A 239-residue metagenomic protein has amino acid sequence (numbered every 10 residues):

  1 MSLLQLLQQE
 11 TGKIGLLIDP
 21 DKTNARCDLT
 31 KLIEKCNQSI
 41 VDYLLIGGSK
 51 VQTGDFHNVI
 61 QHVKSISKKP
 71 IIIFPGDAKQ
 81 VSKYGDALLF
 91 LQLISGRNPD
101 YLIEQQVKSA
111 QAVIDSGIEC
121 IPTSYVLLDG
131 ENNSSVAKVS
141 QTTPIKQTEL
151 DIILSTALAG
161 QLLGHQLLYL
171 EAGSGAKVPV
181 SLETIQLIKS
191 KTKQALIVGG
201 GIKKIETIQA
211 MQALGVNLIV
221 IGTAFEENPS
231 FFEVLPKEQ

Functional and structural regions predicted by a protein language model:
M1-T23, S109-P122, D129: N-terminal amphipathic alpha-helix/helix-capping segment at the start of soluble metabolic enzymes
L7-Q8, N37, H57-K68, Q161 (+2 more regions): Surface-exposed amphipathic alpha-helices with a cationic face
G12-L29, F74-D77, L127-I153, V198 (+1 more regions): Active-site mouth loops of central-metabolism enzymes
I14-D19, L44-I46, I71-I73, L88-F90 (+4 more regions): Hydrophobic faces of well-ordered beta-strands that scaffold small-molecule active sites in alpha/beta enzyme cores
I46-V51, A87, L91-L102, A172-G175 (+2 more regions): Glycine-rich phosphate-binding active-site loops on the catalytic face of alpha/beta enzymes
I73, D77-L91, S190-I221: Catalytic cores of alpha/beta
Q80-Q161: Conserved anion-binding
V139-T184, E226, F231-F232: Glycine/Thr-rich beta-alpha phosphate-binding loop at enzyme active sites
